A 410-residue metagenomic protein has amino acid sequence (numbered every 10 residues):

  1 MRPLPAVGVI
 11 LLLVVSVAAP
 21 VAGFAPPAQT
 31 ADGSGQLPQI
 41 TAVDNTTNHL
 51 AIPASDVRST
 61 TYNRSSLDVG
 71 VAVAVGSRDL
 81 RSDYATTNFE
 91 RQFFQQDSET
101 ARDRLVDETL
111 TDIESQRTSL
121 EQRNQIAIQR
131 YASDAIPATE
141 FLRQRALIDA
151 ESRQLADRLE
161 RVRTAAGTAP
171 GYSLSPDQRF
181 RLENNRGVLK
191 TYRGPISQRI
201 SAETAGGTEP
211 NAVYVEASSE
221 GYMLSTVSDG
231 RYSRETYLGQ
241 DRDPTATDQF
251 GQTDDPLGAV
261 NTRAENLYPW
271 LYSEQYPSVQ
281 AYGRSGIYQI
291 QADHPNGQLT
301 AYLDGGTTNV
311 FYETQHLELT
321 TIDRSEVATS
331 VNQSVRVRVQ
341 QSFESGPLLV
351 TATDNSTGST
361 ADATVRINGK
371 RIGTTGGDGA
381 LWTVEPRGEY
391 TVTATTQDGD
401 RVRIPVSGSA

Functional and structural regions predicted by a protein language model:
M1-G33, I148, V350-A352, A361-I367 (+2 more regions): Hydrophobic alpha-helical segments
T47-Y62, A72-R102: Short, charge-rich amphipathic alpha-helices with coiled-coil/heptad character
L147-G167: Amphipathic alpha-helical coiled-coil segments
L189-T300, G305-T307: A eukaryotic intrinsically disordered, low-complexity regulatory tract that is acidic and Ser/Pro-rich, enriched
Q291-Q333: A general sequence property marking short-to-moderate contiguous segments in secreted/outer-membrane adhesion
E344-D354: Beta-strand-rich structural segments
G388-G399: Short, aromatic- and glycine-rich surface loops/edge beta-strands on solvent-exposed regions
D398-A410: Edge beta-strands of extracellular beta-sandwich domains
